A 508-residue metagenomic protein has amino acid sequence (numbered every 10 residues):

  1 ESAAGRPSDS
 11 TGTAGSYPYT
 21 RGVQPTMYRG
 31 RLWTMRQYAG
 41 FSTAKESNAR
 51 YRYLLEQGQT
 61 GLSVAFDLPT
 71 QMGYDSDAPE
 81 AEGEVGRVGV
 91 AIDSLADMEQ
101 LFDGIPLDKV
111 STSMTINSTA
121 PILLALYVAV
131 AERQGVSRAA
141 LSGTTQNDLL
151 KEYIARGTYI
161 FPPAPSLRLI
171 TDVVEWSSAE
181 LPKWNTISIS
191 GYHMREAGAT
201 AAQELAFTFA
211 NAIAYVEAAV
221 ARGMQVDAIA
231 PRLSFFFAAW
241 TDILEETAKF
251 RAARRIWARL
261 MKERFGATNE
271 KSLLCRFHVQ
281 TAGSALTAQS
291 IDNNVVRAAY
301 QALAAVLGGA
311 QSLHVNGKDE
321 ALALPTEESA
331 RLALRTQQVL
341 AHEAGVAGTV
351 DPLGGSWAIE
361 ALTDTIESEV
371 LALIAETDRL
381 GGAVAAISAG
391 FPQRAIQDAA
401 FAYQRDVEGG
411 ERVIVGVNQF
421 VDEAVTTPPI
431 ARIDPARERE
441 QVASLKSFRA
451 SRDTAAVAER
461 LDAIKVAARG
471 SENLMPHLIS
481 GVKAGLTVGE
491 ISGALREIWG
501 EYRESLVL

Functional and structural regions predicted by a protein language model:
E1-W240, E245-E246, R264, K271-Q280 (+3 more regions): Catalytic alpha/beta active-site cores
S2-R6, L68, T326-E327, R335-Q338 (+1 more regions): Flexible, glycine-rich loop/tail regions that form catalytic "lids" or insertion modules at the edges of active sites
A3-T11, A39, L167, T281-S290 (+1 more regions): A short, flexible low-complexity segment enriched in Lys/Arg and Gly/Pro that occurs in N-terminal basic tails
F41, R50-Q57, L95-I105, L126-V130 (+16 more regions): Generic, well-ordered alpha-helical scaffold segments in large soluble proteins
N48, L124-A125, A202, T247-R251 (+3 more regions): Conserved strand-to-helix beginnings and helix N-cap segments that scaffold or border functional pockets
G83-R87, T112, K151-F161, M194-G198 (+7 more regions): Short beta-alpha connecting loops at secondary-structure transitions that line or flank enzyme active sites
D93, I116-T119, R133, R156-S177 (+7 more regions): Phosphate/diphosphate-binding loops
Q225-I229, A267-T281, Q289-N316, P325-V350 (+3 more regions): Flexible glycine/proline-rich, aromatic-decorated loop/lid segments
